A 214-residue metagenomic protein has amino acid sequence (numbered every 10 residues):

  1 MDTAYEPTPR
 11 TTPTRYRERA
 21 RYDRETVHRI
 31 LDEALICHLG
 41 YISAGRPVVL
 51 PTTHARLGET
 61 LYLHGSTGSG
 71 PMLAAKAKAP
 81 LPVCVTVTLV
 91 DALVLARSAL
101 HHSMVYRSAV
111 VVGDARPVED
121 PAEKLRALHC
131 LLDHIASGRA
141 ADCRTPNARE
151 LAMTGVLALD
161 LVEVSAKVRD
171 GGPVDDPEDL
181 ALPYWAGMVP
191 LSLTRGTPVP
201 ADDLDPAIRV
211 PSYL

Functional and structural regions predicted by a protein language model:
M1-P13, G58-P71, Y106-A115: N-terminal short leaders/motifs
M1-R10, E119-L214: C-terminal edge-of-domain segments
Y5-Y62: An N-terminal domain-cap segment
L35, L50, L57-E59, A79-V83 (+3 more regions): A generic structural signal for short beta-strands and their flanking turns/coil linkers
H38-I42, R97-A99, A115-D120, A140-N147: Short helix-to-loop capping/linker segments positioned immediately adjacent to catalytic or ligand/cofactor-binding
T52, L89, L161-E163: Residues immediately flanking
T60-Y62, C84, A158, K167: General beta-strand recognition
T67-C130: Short, structured beta-strand-loop surface elements
